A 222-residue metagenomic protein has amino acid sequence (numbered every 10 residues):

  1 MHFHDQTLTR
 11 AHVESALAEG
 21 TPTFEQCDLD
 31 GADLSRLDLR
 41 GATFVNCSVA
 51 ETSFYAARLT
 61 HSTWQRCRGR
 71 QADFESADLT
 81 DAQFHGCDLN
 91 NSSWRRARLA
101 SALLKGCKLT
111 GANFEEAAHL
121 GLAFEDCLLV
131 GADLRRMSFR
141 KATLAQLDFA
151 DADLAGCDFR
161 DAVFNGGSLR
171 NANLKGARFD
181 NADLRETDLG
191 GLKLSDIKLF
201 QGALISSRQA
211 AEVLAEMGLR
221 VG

Functional and structural regions predicted by a protein language model:
M1-G222: Tandem repeat scaffolds
